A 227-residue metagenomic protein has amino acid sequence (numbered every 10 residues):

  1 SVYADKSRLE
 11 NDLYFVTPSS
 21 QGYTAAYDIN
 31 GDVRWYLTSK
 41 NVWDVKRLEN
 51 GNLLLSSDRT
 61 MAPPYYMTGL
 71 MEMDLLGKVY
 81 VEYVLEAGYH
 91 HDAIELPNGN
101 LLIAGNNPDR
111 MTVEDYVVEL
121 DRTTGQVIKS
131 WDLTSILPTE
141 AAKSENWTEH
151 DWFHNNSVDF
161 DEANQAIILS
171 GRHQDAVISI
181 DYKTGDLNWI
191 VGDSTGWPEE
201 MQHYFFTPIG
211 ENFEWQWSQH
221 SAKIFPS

Functional and structural regions predicted by a protein language model:
S1-S227: Histidine-/acidic-rich catalytic cores in large beta-rich domains
